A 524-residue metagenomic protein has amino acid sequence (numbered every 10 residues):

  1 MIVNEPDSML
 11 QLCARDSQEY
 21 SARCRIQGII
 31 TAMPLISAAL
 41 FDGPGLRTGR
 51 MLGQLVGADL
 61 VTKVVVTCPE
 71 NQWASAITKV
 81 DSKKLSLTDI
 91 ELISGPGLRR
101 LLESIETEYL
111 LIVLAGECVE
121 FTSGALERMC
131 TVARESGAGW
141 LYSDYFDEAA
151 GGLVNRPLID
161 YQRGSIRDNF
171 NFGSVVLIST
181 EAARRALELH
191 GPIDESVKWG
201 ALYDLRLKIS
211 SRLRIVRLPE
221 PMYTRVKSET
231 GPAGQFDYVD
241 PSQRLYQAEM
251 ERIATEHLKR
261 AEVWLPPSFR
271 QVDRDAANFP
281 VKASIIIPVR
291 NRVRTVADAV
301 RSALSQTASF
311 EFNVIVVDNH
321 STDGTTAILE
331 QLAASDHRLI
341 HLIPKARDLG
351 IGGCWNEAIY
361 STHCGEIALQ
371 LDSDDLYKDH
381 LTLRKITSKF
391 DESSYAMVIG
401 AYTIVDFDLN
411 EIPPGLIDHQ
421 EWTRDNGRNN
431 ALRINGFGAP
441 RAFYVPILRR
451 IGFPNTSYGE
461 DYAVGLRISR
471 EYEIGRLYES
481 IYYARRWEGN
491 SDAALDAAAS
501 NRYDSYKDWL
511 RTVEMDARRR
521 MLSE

Functional and structural regions predicted by a protein language model:
G28-T31, L52-T62, R301-E311: Short, acidic, metal-binding catalytic loop of nucleotide-sugar glycosyltransferases
A32-R47, V66-P69, A283-T295, A299 (+2 more regions): A conserved hydrophobic helix/loop-capping motif in glycosyltransferases and polysaccharide synthases
C68-A76, E117-V119, D318-I328, R347: A conserved acidic beta->alpha catalytic loop
L92-S104, K345-H363: Glycine-rich, basic loop-to-helix element that forms the pyrophosphate-binding segment of sugar-nucleotide handling
S123-N155, L381-P414: Conserved donor NDP-sugar-binding/catalytic core segment of glycosyltransferases
V154-A182, Q420-A442: A recurrent flexible, glycine/aromatic-enriched loop bordering the glycosyltransferase active site that acts as
E195-L205, S457-V464: Acidic donor-binding loop at a coil-to-helix junction in glycosyltransferase catalytic cores that engages
V216-V226, V398-A401, G475-I481, R486: Catalytic beta-strand/loop signature of glycosyltransferases that borders the donor
